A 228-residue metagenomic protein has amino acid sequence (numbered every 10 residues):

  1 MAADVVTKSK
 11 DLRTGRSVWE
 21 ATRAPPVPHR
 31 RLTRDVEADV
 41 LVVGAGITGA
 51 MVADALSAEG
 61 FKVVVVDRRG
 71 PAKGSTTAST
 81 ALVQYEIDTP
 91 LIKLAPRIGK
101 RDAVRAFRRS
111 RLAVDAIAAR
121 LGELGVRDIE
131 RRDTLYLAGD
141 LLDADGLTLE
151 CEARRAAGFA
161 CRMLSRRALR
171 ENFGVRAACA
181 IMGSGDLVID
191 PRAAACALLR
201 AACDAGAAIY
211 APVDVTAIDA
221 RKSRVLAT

Functional and structural regions predicted by a protein language model:
M1-V40, A58: Extreme N-terminal leader/targeting segments of oxidoreductases
V36-V65: N-terminal Rossmann-like FAD-binding beta1-loop-alpha1 element of flavoenzymes
A58-A78: Glycine-rich FAD pyrophosphate-binding loop
V65-V66, R162-S165, I209-A211: General beta-strand structural signal in soluble alpha/beta enzymes
E86-R166: Dinucleotide-binding Rossmann-like beta1-alpha1 core, especially the glycine-rich loop that anchors the ADP
D145, L149-A153, A157, A177-T228: Helical element adjacent to the flavin cofactor pocket in flavoenzyme catalytic cores
